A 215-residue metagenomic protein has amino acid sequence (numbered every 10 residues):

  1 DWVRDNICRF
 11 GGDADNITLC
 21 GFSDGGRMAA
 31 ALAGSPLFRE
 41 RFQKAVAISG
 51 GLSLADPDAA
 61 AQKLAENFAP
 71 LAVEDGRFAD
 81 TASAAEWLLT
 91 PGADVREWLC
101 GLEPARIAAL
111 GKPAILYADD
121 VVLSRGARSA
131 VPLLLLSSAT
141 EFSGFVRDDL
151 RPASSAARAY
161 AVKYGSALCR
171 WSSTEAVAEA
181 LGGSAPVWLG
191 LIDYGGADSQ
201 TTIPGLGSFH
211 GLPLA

Functional and structural regions predicted by a protein language model:
W2-L19: Gly/Ser-rich "nucleophile elbow"/oxyanion-hole loop immediately N-terminal to the catalytic nucleophile in hydrolases
D5, R39, K44, I48-S155 (+1 more regions): Substrate-access "cap/lid" subdomains that shape and gate the entrance to catalytic or ligand-binding pockets
R9-G12, L37-R41: Short helix-capping segments at alpha-helix termini
D15-L19, Q43-K44, A130-L134, A185-L189: Beta-sheet entry/capping signal
G21-G25: Gly/Ala-rich beta-loop-alpha elbow adjacent to hydrolase catalytic centers
G26-F38: Short glycine-enriched nucleophile-adjacent loop and the immediately C-terminal alpha-helix near the catalytic center
A33, K63-A65, G207: Short, hinge-like loop/turn segments at secondary-structure boundaries
V146-R147, G183-A215: Mobile gating loops/cap/lid regions near enzyme active sites that modulate substrate access
